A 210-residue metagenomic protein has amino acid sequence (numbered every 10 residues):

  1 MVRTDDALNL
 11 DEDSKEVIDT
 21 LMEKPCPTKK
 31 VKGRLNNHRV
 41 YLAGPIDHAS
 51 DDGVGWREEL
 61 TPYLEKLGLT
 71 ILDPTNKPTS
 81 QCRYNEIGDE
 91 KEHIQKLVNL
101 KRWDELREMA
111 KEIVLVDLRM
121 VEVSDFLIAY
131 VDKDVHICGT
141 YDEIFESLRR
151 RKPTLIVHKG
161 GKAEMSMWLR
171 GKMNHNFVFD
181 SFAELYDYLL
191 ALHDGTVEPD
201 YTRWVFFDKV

Functional and structural regions predicted by a protein language model:
V2-V210: Conserved catalytic or regulatory cores that recognize and/or transform ribose-phosphate-containing ligands
